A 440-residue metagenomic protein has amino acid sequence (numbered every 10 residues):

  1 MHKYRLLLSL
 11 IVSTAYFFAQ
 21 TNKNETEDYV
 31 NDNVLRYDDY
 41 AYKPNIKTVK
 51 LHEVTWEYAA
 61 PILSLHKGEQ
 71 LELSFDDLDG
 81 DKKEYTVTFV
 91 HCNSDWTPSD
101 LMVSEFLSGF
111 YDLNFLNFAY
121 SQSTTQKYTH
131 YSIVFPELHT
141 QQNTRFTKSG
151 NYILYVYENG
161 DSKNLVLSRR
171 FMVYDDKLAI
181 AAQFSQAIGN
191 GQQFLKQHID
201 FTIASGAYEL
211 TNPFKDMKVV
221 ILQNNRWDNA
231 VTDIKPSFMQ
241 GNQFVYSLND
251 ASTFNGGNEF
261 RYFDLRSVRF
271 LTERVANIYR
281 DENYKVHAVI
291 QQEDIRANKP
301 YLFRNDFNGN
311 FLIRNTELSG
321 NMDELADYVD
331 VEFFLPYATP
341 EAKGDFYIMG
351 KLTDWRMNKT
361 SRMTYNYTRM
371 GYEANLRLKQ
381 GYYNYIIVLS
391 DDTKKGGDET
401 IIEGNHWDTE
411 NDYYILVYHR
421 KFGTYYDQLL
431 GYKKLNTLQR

Functional and structural regions predicted by a protein language model:
M1-N24: Bacterial Sec-dependent N-terminal signal peptides
T21-S64, D175-N190, N305-G320: Short, compositionally biased P/S/T/A/G/V-rich stretches that sit at domain boundaries
N24-D32, V173-F194, W407-L430: Low-complexity, Pro/Ser/Thr- and charge-rich linker/hinge segments at domain boundaries
Y40-H91, Q192-S205, L318-F333: Contiguous beta-strand segments within globular domains
S94-W96, T140-Q142, E158-V166, R226 (+2 more regions): Short acidic/polar inter-strand loop motif in beta-rich domains
G109-F135, W227-P236, E332-Q380, D392-R420 (+1 more regions): Aromatic-rich carbohydrate-binding modules that target alpha-glucans
K127-N143, S149, L154-N159: Ligand-binding face of N-terminal immunoglobulin V-set domains in extracellular IgSF glycoproteins
I290-A342, L429-L438: Basic K/R-rich, polyanion-interacting modules in nucleoproteins and related proteins
